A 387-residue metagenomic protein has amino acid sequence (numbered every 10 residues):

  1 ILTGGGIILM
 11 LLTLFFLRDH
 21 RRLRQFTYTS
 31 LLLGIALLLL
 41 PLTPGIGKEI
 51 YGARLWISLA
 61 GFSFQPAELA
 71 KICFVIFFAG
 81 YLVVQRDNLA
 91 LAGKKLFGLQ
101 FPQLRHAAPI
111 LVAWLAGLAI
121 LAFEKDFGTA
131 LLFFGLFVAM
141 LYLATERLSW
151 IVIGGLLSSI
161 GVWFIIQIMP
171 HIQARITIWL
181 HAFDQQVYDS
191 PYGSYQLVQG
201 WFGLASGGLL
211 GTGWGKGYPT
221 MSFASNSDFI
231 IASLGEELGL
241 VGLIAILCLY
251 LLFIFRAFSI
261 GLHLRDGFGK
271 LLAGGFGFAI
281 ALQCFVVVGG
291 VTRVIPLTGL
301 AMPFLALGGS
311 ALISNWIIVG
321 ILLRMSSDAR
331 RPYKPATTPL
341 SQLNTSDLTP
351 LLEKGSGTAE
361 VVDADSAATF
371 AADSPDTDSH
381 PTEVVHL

Functional and structural regions predicted by a protein language model:
I1-K125, V288-M302, L307, A311-W316 (+2 more regions): Membrane-helix boundary/helix-loop-helix interface segments in multi-pass membrane proteins
L2-L9, E236-F255: Hydrophobic alpha-helical transmembrane segments
I7, F134-L141, G155-I160, I176 (+2 more regions): Hydrophobic transmembrane alpha-helices of multi-pass, membrane-embedded glycosylation machinery
M10-H20, F78-D87, V138-R147, I165 (+2 more regions): Structural signal for the C-terminal ends of transmembrane alpha-helices and the immediately following loop
K48-W56, S63, W150-I246, R265-G269: Hydrophobic, glycine- and aromatic-enriched re-entrant/interface helices and adjoining loop segments
A92-H106, A257-F278: Membrane-interface helix-loop-helix junctions at transmembrane boundaries of multi-pass membrane enzymes, predominantly
L104-L141, I168-Q173, G235-G242, T377-L387: Helix-loop-helix junctions and helix-breaking kinks within/between transmembrane helices of multi-pass membrane
G261-G299, L305: Loop-to-helix entry and N-terminal half of a specific, functionally important transmembrane alpha helix in multi-pass
